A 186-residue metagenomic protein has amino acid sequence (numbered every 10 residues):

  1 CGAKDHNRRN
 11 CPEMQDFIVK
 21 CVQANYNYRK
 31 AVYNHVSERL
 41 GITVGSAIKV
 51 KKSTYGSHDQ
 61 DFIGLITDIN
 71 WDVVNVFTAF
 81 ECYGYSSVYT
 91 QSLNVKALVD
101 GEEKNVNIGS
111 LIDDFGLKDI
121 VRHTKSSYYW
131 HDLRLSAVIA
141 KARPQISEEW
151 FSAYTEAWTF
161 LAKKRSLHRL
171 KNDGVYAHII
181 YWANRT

Functional and structural regions predicted by a protein language model:
G2-K4, R9-T186: Intrinsically disordered, low-complexity linkers and tails
